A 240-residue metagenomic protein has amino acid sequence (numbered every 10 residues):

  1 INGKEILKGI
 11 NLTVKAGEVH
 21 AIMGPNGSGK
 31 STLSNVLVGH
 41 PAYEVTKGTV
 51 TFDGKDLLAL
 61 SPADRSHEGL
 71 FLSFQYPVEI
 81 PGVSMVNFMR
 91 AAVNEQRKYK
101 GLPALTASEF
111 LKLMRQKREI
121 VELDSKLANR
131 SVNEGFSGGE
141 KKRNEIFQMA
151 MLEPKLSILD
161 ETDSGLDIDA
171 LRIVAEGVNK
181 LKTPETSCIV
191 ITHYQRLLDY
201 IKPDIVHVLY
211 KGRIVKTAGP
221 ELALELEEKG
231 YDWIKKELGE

Functional and structural regions predicted by a protein language model:
M23-P25: The feature captures the beta-strand-to-loop junction immediately N-terminal to the Walker
T49-R65, N133: ABC ATPase NBD Q-loop/coupling interface
V78-K155: ABC-family P-loop ATPase nucleotide-binding domains
I158-T162, D169: Walker B catalytic motif
L171-P184: Helical segment within the ABC ATPase nucleotide-binding domain
I205, L209, R213-K236: Conserved beta-strand-loop-alpha-helix hinge in the C-terminal portion of ABC ATPase nucleotide-binding domains
